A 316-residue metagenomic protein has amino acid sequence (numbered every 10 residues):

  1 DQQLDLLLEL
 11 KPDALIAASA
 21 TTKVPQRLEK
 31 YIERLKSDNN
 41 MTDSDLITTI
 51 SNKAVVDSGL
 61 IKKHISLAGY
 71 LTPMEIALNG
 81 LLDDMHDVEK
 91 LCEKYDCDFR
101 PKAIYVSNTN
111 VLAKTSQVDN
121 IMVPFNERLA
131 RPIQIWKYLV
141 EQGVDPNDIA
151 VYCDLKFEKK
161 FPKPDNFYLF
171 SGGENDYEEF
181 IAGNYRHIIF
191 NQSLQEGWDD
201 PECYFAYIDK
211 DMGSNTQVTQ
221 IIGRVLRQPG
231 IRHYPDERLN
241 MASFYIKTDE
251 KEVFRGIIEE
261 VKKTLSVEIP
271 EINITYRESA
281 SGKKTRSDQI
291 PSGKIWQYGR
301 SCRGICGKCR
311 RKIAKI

Functional and structural regions predicted by a protein language model:
D1, T22-V24, G69-E75, N110-K114 (+4 more regions): Short acidic, S/G/P-rich loop/turn micro-motifs used as interaction or catalytic elements
Q2-H64: Post-DEXD/H (motif II) to motif III coupling segment of the RecA-like Helicase ATP-binding lobe
Q2-L6, K30-Y31, A77-D84, R131-Y138 (+3 more regions): Alpha-helical scaffold elements adjacent to nucleotide-binding pockets in ATP/GTP-utilizing enzyme cores
D13-I16, I47, K63-H64, R100-A103 (+4 more regions): Beta-sheet entry/capping signal
L46-D98, V106-N110: Inter-lobe coupling linker of SF2 helicases/translocases
V88-E196, M212-G213, D236: Conserved C-terminal RecA-like helicase domain
K160-V261: Conserved RecA-like P-loop NTPase helicase motor core
R227-I316: Long, hydrophobic alpha-helical segments
